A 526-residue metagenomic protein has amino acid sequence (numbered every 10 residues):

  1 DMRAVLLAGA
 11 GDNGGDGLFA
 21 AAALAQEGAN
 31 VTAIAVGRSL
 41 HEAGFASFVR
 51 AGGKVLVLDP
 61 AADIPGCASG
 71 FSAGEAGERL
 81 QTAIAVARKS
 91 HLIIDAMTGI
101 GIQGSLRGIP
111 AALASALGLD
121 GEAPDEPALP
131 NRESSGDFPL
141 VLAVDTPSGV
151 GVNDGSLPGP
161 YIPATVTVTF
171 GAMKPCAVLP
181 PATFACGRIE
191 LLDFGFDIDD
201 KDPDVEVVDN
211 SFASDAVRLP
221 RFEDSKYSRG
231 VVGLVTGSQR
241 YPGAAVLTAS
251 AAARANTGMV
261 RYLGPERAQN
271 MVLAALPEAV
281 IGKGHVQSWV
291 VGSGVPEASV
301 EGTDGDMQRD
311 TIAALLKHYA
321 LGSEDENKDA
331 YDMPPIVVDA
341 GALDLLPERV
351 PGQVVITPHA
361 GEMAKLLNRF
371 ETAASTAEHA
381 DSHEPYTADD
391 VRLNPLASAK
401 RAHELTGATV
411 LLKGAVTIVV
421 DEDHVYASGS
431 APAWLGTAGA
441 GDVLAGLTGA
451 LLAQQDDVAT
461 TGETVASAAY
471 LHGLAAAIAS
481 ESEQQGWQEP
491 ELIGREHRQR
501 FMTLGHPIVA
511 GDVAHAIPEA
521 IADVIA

Functional and structural regions predicted by a protein language model:
D1-G37, A164-V166, A172-A340, D344-V355 (+2 more regions): Small-residue (G/A/S/T)-rich helix-start motifs and N-terminal tracts that mark the onset
D1-G99, Q103-V144, Y319, D325-D329 (+2 more regions): Nucleotide and nucleotide-moiety/phosphate-recognizing core
E42, P65-G66, R79-L80, V152 (+2 more regions): Short secondary-structure boundary/hinge segments and terminal tails
L58-P60, F71-R79, S148-V152, A213-R218 (+2 more regions): Short gly/ser/thr-rich secondary-structure transition/capping motifs
L92, M97-E206: Internal gly/pro-rich beta-alpha loop/helix module that stabilizes soluble enzyme cofactors or their anionic handles
